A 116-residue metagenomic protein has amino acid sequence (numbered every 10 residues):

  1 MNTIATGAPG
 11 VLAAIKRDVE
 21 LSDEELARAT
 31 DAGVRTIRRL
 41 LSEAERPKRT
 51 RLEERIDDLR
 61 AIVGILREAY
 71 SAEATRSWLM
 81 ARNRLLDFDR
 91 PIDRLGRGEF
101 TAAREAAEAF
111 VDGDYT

Functional and structural regions predicted by a protein language model:
M1-T116: Non-transmembrane "mature" sequence context
